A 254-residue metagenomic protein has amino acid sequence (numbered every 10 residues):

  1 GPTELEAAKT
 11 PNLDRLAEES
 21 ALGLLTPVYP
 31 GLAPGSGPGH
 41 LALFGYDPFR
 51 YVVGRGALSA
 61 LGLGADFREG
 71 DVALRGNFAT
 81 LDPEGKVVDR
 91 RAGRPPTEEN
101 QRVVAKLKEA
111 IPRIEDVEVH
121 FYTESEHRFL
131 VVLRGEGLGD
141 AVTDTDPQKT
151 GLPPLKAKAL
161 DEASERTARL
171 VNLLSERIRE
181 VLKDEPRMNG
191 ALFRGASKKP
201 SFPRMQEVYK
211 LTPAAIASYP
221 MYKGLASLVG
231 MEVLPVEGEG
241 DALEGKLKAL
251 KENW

Functional and structural regions predicted by a protein language model:
P2-I111: Active-site nucleophile/metal-coordination loop of metallo-enzymes that catalyze phosphate/sulfate and related
A8-P11, R102, R169-L173, R177 (+3 more regions): Generic recognition of stable, solvent-exposed alpha-helical segments in well-folded globular domains
L22-L25, R113-Y122, P213-A214, G230-E237: Short secondary-structure junctions
G35-G37, G70-V72, T123-S125, E185 (+1 more regions): A short, structural micro-pattern
S36-G39, R134-G137, T143, P203-M205: Short acidic, glycine/serine/threonine-rich loops at helix termini
L74-R75, R128, Y222: Short glycine-rich loop/turn motifs
A79, R91-K198: Glycine-rich, mobile lid/loop segments that gate access to catalytic sites or pores
G190-W254: Anion-binding catalytic surfaces of enzymes that hydrolyze or transfer phosphate/sulfate esters
